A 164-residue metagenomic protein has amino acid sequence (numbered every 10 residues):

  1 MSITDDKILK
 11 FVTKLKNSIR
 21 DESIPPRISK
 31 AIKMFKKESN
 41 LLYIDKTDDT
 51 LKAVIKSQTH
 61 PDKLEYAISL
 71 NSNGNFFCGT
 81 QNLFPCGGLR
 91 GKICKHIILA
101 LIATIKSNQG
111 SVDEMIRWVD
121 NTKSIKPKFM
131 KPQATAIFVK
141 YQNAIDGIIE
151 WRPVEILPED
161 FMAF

Functional and structural regions predicted by a protein language model:
M1-F164: Long, low-complexity, compositionally biased intrinsically disordered regions
